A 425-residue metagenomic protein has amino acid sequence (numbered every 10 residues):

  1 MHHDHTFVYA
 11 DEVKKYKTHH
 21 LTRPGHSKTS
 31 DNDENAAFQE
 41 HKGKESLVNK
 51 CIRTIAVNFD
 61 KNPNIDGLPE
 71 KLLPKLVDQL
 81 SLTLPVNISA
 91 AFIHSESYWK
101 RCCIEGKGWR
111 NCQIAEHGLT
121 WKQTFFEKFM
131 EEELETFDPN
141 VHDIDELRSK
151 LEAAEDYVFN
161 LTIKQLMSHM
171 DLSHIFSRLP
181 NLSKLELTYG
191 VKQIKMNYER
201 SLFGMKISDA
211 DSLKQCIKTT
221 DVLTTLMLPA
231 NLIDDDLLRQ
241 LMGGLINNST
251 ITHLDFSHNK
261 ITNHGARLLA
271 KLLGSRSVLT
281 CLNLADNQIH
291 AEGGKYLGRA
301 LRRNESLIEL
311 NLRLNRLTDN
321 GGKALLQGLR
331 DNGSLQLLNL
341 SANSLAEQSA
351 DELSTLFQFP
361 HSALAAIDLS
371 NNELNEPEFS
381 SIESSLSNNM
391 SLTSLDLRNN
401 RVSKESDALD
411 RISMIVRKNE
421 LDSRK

Functional and structural regions predicted by a protein language model:
M1-H174, R178-S183, V191: Cullin-RING E3 adaptor/co-adaptor recruitment helices
M1-V13, E347-D351, T355, P360-K425: C-terminal capping region of solenoid repeat domains
N140-K150, M167-I175, M196-C216, D235-G243 (+6 more regions): Leucine-rich repeat
F159-L161, L185-T188, L226-L228, L254-F256 (+5 more regions): Conserved hydrophobic beta-strand positions in leucine-rich repeat
L161-L166, G190-K192, F203, N231 (+6 more regions): Conserved "Asn-ladder"/turn position within leucine-rich repeats
L179, T220, N248, R276 (+5 more regions): Leucine-rich repeat
L273, S277-E373, E378: Eukaryotic tandem repeat interaction scaffolds
